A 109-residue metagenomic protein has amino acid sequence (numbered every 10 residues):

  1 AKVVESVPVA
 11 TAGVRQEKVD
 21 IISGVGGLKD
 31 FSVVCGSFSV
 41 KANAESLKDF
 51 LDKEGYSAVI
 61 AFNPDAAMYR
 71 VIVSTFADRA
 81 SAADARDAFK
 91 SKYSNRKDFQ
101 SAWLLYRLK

Functional and structural regions predicted by a protein language model:
A1-S6: A sequence-level signature for low-complexity, intrinsically disordered linkers and tails enriched in proline
V7-K29, S39-K109: Extracytoplasmic
